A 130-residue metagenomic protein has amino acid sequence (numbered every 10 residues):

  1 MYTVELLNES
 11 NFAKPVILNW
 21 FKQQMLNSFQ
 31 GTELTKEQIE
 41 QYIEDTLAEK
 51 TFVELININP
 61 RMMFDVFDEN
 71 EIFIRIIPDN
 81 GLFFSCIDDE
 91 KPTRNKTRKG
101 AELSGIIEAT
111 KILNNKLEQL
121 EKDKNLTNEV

Functional and structural regions predicted by a protein language model:
M1-L26, N125-E129: Short, extreme N-terminal segment that most often corresponds to the first beta-strand
L18-K96, I107, E118-E121, N125: N-terminal segment of the canonical double-stranded RNA-binding domain
S104, E108-I112: C-terminal alpha-helix
N115: Cofactor- and metal-binding active-site motifs of prokaryotic enzymes that mediate redox/radical or nucleophilic
